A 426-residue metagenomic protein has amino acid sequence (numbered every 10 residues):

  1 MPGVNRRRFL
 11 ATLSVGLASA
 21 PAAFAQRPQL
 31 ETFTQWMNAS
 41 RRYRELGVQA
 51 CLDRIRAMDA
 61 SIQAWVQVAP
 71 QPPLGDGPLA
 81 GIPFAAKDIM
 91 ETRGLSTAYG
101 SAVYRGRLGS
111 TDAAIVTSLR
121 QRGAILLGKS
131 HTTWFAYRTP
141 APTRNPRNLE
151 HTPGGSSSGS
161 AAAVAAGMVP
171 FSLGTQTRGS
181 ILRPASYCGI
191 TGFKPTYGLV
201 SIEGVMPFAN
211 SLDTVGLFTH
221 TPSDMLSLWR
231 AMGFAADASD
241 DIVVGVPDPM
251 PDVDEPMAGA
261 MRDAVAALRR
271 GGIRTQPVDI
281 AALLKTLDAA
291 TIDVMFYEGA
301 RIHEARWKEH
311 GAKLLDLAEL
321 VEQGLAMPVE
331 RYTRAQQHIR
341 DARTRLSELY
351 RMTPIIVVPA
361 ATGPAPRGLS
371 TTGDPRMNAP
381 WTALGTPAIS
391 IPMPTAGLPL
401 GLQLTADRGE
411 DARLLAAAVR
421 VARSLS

Functional and structural regions predicted by a protein language model:
M1-G16: N-terminal secretory signal peptides and thylakoid transit peptides that target proteins across membranes
L10, Q29, T117, Q121 (+5 more regions): Structural helix-boundary/capping segments
L13, L17, F24-L108, F135-Y137 (+2 more regions): Short, well-ordered alpha-helical
L46-Q49, M257-V278, E304-E309, Y332 (+1 more regions): Acyltransferase
L79-D213, P247, A360-T372: Short glycine/serine-rich loop/turn segments
L79-Y99, D293-R340, T344-S347, P392-G401: Short helix-loop capping/hinge segments that flank enzyme active sites or metal/cofactor-binding pockets
R345-S347, T371-P392: Small-aliphatic-rich amphipathic alpha-helix that forms the alpha element of a beta-alpha
